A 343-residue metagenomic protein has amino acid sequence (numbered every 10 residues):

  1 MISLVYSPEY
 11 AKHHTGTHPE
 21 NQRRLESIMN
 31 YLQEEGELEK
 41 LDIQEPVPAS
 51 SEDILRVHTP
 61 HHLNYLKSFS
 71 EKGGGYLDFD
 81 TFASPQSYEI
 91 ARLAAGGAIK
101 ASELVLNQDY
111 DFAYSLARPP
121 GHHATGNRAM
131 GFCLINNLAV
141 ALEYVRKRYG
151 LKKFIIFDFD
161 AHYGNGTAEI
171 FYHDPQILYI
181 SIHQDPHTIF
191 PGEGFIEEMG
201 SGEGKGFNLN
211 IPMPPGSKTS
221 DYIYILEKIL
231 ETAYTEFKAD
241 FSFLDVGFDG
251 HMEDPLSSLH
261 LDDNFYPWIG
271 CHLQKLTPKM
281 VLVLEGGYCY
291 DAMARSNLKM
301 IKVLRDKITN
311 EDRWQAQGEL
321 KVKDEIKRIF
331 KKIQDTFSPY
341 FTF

Functional and structural regions predicted by a protein language model:
M1-D53: N-terminal low-complexity, Ser/Thr- and acidic-residue-enriched intrinsically disordered segments
S3-V5, Y10-H13, N64-F343: A general "terminal functional-core" signal
P19-R23, E45, V57, E89 (+2 more regions): Residue-level detector of secondary-structure boundary/capping sites
E20-N21, H61, F241: Basic, low-complexity intrinsically disordered segments
E26, N30, E52, R56 (+2 more regions): N-terminal, well-ordered alpha-helical segments
V47-E71: Charged, often glycine-rich, active-site loop that binds/positions anionic groups
